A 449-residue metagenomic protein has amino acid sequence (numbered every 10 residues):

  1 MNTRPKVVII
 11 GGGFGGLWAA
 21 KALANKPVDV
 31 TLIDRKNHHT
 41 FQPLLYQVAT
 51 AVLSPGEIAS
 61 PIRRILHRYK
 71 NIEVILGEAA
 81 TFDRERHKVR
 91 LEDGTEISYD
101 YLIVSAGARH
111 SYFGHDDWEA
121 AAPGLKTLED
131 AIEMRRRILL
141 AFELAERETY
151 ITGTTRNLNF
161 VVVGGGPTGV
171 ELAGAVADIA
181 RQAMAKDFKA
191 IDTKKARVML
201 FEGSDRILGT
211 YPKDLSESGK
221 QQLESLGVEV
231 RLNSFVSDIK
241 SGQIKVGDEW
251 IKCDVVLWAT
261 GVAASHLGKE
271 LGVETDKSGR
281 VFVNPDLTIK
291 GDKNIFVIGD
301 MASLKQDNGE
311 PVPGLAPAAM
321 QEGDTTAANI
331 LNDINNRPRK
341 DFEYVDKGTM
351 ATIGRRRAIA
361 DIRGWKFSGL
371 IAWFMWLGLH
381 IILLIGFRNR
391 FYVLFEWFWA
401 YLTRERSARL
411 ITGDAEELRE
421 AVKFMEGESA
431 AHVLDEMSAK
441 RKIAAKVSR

Functional and structural regions predicted by a protein language model:
M1-I75, A80, F160, P167-T210 (+2 more regions): Beta1-alpha1 glycine-rich phosphate/pyrophosphate-binding loop at the start of Rossmann-like nucleotide-binding domains
M1-P5, I72-V163, V246, L257: FAD-binding core/adjacent interface of flavoenzyme oxidoreductases
R4, E322, A327-R449: C-terminal, flexible cofactor-proximal segment of oxidoreductases
V8-I10, S98-A108, V236, I251-G261 (+1 more regions): Short hydrophobic core segments
D29, K70-T81, A177-P285, I289-G291 (+1 more regions): A Rossmann-like FAD-binding core segment of flavoenzymes
T31-I33, I75, I103, P123 (+5 more regions): Hydrophobic/aromatic beta-strand patches that form the interior of the parallel beta-sheet core in alpha/beta enzyme
A120-Y150, G242-K245, W250-Q321, A328: FAD-site-proximal beta/loop scaffold in flavoenzymes
